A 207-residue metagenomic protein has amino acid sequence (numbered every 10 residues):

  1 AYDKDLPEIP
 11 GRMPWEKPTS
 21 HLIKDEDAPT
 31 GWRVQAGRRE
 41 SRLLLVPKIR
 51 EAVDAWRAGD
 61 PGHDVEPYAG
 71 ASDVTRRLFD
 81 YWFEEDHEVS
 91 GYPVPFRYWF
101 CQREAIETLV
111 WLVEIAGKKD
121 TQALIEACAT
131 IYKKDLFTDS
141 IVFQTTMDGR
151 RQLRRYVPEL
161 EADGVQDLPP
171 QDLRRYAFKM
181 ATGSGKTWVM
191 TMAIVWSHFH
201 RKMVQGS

Functional and structural regions predicted by a protein language model:
A1-E107: N-terminal accessory nucleic-acid engagement/regulatory domains that precede and modulate ATP-driven motor cores
R57-D60, V113-A116, R201: A general structural signal marking secondary-structure boundaries and capping sites
V65-K179: Conserved pre-motif I regulatory segment
K179-A181, M190-S207: Conserved SF1/SF2 helicase motif Ia
K186-T187: Conserved lysine of the Walker
